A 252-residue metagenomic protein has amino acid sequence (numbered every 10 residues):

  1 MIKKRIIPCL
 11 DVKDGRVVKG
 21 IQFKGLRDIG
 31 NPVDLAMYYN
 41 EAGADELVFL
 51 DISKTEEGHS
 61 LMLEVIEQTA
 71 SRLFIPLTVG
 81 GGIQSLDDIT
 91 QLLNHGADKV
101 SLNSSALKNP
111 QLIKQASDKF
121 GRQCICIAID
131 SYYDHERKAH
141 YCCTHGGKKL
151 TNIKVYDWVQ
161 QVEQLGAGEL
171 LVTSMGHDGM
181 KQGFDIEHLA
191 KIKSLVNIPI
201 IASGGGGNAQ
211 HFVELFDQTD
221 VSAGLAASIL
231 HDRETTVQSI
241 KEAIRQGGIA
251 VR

Functional and structural regions predicted by a protein language model:
K4-L10, K19, L47-F49, L77-G81 (+5 more regions): Hydrophobic faces of well-ordered beta-strands that scaffold small-molecule active sites in alpha/beta enzyme cores
D11, Y39, L47, V79 (+7 more regions): Conserved, mostly hydrophobic/aromatic
V12-V18, A97-V172, G176-D178: Conserved anion-binding
E46-E64, S104, L171-Q182: Glycine-rich, proline-tolerant flexible connector loops at the mouths of alpha/beta enzymes
S53, L61-R122: Glycine/small-residue-rich loop that forms an oxyanion/phosphate-binding "nest" at active or ligand-binding sites
S60-E67, N152-Y156, Q182-A190: Charged helix-capping and loop-helix junction motifs
L73, L77-K99, E187-G224: Catalytic cores of alpha/beta
I113-F120, V213-R252: C-terminal helical cap(s) of enzyme catalytic domains, especially alpha/beta-barrels
